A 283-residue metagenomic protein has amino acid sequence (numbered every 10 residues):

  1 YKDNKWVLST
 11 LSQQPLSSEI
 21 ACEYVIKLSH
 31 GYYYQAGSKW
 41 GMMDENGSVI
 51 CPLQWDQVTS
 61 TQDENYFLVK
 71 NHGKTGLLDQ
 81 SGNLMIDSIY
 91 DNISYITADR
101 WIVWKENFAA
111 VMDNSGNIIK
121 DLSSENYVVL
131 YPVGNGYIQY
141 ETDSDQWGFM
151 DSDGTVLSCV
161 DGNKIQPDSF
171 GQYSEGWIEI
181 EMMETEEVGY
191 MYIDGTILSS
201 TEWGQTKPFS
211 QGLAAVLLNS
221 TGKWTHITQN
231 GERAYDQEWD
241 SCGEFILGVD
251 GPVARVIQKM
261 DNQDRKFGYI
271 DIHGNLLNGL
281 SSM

Functional and structural regions predicted by a protein language model:
Y1-M283: Residue-level detector of conserved, function-critical positions
